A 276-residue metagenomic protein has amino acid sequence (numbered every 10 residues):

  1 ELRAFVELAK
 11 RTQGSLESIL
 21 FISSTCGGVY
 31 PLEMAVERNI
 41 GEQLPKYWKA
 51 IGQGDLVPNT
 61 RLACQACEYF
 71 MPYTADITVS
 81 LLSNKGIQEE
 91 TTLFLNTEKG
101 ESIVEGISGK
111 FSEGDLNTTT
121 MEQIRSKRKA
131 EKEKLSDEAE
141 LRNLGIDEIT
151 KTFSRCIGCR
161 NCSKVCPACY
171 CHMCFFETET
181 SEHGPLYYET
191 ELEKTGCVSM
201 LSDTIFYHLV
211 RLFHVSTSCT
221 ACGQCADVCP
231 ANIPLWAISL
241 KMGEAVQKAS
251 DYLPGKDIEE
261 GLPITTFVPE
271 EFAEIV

Functional and structural regions predicted by a protein language model:
E1, C162, P234-L235: Helix N-cap / loop-to-helix initiation motif
E1-I149, F153: Iron-sulfur-associated redox domains of electron-transfer enzymes in respiratory and anaerobic energy metabolism
T12, M71-T74, C159-S163, A249 (+1 more regions): Short secondary-structure junctions and interdomain/linker hinges
F21-C26, N161, V165, M242: Generic hydrophobic/packing signal
Y30, Y47-W48, Y69, Y73 (+4 more regions): Sequence-level detector for tyrosine residue identity
Q65-E68, F94, I157-S163, P167 (+2 more regions): Cys/His/Pro-rich metal-binding microdomains
E98, N161, P167-H172, E179: Histidine- and/or cysteine-centered catalytic micro-motif in compact active-site loops
R128-S154, C171-V276: Ferredoxin-type iron-sulfur electron-transfer modules in oxidoreductases and energy-metabolism complexes
